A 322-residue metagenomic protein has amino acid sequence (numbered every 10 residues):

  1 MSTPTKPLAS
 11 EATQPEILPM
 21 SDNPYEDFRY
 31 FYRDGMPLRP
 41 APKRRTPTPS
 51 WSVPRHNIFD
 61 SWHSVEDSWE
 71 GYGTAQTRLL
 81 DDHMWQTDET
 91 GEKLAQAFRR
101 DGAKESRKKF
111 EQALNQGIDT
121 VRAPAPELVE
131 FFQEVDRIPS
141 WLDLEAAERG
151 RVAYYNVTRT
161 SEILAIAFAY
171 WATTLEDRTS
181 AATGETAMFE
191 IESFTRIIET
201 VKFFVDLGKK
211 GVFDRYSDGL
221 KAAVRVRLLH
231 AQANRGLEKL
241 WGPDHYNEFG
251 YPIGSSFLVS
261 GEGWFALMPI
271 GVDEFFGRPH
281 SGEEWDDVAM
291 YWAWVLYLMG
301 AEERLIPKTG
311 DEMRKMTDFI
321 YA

Functional and structural regions predicted by a protein language model:
S2-E262, A266-A322: Mature, function-bearing regions of proteins
